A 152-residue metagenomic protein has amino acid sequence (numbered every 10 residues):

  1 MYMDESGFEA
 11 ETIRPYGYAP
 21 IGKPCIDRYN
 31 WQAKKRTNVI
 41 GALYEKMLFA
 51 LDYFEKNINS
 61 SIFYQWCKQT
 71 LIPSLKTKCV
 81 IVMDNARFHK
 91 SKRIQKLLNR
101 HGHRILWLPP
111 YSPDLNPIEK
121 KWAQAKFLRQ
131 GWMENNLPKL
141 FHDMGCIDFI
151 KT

Functional and structural regions predicted by a protein language model:
M1-T152: Short functional hotspots at interaction and active-site rims
